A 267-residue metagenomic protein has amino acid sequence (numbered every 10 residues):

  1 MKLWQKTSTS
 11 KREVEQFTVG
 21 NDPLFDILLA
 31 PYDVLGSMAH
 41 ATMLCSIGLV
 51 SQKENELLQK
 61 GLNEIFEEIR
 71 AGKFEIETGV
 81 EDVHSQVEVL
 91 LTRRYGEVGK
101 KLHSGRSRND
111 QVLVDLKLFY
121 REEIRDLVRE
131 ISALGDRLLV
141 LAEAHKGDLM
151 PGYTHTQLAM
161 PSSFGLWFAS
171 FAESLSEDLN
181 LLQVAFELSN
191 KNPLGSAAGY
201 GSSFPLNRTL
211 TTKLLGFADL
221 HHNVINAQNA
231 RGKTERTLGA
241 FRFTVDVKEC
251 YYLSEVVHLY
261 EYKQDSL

Functional and structural regions predicted by a protein language model:
M1-G201, P205-H222: A helix-coil-helix interface module used to build multimeric assemblies and to scaffold catalytic/cofactor sites
L215-L267: Acidic, glycine-rich loop-and-beta core segments that form the ion-binding/anion-interacting portion of active sites
